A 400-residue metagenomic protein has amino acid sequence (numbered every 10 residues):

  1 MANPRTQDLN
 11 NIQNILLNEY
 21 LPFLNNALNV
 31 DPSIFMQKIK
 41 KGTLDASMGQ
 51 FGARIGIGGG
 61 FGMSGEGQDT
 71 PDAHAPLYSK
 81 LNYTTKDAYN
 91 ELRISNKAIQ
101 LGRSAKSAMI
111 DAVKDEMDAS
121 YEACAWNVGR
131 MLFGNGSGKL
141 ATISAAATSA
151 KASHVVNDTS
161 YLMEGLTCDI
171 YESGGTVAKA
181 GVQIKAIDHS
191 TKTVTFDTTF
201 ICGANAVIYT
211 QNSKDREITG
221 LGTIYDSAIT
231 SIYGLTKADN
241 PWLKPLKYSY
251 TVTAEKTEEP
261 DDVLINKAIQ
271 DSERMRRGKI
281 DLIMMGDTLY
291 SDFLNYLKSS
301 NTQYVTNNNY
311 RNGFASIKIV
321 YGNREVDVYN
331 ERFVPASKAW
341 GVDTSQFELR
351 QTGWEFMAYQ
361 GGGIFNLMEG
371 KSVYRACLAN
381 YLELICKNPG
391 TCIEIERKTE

Functional and structural regions predicted by a protein language model:
M1-G62, H74-E400: Core alpha/beta structural scaffold of self-assembling particle/tube/pore-forming proteins
